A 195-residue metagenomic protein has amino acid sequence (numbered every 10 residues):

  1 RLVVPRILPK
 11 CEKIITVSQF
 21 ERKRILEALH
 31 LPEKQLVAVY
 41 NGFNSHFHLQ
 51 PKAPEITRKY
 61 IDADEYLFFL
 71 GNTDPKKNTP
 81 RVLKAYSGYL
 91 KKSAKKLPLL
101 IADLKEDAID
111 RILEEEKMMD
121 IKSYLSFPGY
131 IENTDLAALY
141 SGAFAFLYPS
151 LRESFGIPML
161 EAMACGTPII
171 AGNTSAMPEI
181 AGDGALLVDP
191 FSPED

Functional and structural regions predicted by a protein language model:
R1-D195: Carbohydrate transferase catalytic cores enriched for Leloir-type hexosyltransferases
